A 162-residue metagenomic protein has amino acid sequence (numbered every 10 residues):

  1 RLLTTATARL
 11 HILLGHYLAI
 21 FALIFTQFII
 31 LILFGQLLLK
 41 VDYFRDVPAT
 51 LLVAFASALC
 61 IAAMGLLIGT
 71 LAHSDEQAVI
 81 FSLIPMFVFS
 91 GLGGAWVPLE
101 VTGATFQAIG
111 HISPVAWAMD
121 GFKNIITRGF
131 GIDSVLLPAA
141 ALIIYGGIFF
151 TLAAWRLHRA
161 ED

Functional and structural regions predicted by a protein language model:
R1, L67, I80-L83, T105-H111: Residue-level recognition of specific faces of alpha-helices
L2, I12-L13, L18, L51-L52 (+3 more regions): Hydrophobic alpha-helical elements at and bordering transmembrane segments of multi-pass membrane proteins
R9, L13-S82, F87, L136-A139 (+1 more regions): Alpha-helical transmembrane segments and their short interhelical loops
D42, G94-I148: Membrane-interfacial helix-loop-helix junctions in multi-pass membrane proteins
L99, A154-W155: Short secondary-structure boundary segments
W155-D162: Short cytosolic juxtamembrane segments of multi-pass membrane proteins
